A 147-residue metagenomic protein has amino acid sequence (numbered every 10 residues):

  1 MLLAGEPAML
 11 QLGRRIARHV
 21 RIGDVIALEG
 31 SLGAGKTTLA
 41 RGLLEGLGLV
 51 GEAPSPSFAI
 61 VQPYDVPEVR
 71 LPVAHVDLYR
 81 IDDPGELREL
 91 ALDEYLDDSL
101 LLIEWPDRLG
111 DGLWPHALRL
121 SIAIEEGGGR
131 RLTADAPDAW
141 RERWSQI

Functional and structural regions predicted by a protein language model:
M1-R15: N-terminal pre-Walker A segment at the start of P-loop NTPase domains
A17-G23: Phosphate-binding P-loop
V25-A27: Short hydrophobic/aromatic beta-strand immediately N-terminal to the Walker A/P-loop
E29-S31: P-loop (Walker A) phosphate-binding loop of NTP-binding proteins
K36: Conserved lysine of the Walker
E52, S57, P63-W105: Conserved nucleotide-sensing/catalytic segment adjacent to the nucleotide-binding pocket in NTP-handling enzymes
D82-L87, D93-I147: Short phosphate-coordinating micro-motif centered on Lys-Gly-acidic
